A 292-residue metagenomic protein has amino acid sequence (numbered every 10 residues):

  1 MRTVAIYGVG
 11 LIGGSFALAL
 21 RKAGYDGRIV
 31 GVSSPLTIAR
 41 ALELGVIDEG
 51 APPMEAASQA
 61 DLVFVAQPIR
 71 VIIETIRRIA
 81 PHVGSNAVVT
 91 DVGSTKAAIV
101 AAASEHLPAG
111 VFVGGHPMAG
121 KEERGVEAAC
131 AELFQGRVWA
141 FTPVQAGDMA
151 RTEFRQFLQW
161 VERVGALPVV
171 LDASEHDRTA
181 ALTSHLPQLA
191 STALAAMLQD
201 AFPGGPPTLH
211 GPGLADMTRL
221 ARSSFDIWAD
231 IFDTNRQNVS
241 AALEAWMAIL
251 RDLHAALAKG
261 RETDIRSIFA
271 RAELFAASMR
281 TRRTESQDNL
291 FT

Functional and structural regions predicted by a protein language model:
M1-S58: NAD(P)+-binding Rossmann beta1-loop-alpha1 motif at the extreme N-terminus of oxidoreductases
M54-V88: Rossmann-like NAD(P)-binding element
A66-P68, G93, P143: Glycine-rich, N-terminal phosphate-binding loop of Rossmann-like dinucleotide-binding domains
R77-E127: Rossmann-like NAD(P)(H) cofactor-binding subdomain of soluble oxidoreductases
L133-L220: Internal alpha-helical scaffold of NAD(P)-dependent oxidoreductase catalytic cores
P203-F275: Interdomain hinge/lid region at the active-site interface of Rossmann-like NAD(P)-dependent oxidoreductases
A277-T292: Long, positively charged, glycine-interspersed low-complexity recognition regions
